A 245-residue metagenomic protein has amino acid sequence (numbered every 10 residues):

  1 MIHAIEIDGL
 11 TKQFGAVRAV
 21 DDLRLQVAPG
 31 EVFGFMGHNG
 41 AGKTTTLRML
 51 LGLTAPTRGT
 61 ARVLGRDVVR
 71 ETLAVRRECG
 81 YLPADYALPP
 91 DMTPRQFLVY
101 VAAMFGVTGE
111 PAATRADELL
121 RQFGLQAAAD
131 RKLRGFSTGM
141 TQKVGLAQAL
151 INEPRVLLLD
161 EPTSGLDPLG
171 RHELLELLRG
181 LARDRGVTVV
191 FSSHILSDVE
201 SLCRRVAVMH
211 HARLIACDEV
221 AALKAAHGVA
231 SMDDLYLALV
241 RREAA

Functional and structural regions predicted by a protein language model:
H38-G42: Walker A (P-loop) phosphate-binding loop of ABC-type ATPase nucleotide-binding domains
V99, A103, E110-A128: Conserved ABC ATPase "signature" region
E153: Conserved catalytic motifs of ABC-family nucleotide-binding domains
L157-E161: Catalytic Walker B motif of ABC-type/P-loop ATPase nucleotide-binding domains
H172-R185: Helical segment within the ABC ATPase nucleotide-binding domain
C217-D218: ABC ATPase "signature
